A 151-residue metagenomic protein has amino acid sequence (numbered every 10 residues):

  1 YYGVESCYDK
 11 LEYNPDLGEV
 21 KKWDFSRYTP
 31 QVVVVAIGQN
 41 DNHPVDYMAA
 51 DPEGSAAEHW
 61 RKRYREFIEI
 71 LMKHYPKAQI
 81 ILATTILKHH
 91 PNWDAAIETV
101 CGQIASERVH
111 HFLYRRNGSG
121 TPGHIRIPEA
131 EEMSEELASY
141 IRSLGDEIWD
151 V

Functional and structural regions predicted by a protein language model:
Y1-K62, Q79, K88-N92, H124 (+1 more regions): Conserved SGNH/GDSL esterase-like catalytic core that processes O-acyl groups on lipids and polysaccharides
Y28, M72-Y75: Short, conserved loop/helix-junction motifs that constitute active-site signature segments in enzyme catalytic cores
G38, P76, R142: Residue-level marker of positions within ordered structural domains that often coincide with functionally constrained
N42-D46, H74, A78, H110-Y114: Short amphipathic alpha-helical segments, especially helix-boundary/capping motifs
W60-F67, M133: Hydrophobic alpha-helical membrane-association signature
Y64-E69, D94-E98: Generic structural signal for well-ordered alpha-helices, preferentially at hydrophobic/aromatic core positions
I68-M72, A138: Generic structural signal for well-ordered alpha-helical scaffold segments
Q79-V151: Extracellular serine-dependent O-acyl
